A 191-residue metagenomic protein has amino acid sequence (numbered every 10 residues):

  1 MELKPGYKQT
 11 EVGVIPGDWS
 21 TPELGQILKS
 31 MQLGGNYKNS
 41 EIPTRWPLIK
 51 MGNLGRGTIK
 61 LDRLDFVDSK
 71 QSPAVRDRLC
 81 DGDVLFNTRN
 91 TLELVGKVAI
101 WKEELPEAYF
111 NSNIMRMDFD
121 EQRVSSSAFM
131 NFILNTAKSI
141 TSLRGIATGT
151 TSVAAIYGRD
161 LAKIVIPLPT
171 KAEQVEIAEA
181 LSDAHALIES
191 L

Functional and structural regions predicted by a protein language model:
L3-K8, E107-M115, S125, R144 (+1 more regions): A short glycine-rich beta-alpha junction/loop motif
K4-L33, K163, L168-A172: Non-catalytic DNA-recognition/assembly elements of restriction-modification systems
Y7-Q9, E23-K38, G52-F86: Sequence-specific dsDNA recognition surfaces
V12-G13, I166-L191: A structural feature that tracks compact, well-ordered secondary-structure segments with a strong bias toward
R45, R63, N111-N113: A generic structural signal for short beta-strands and their flanking turns/coil linkers
K50-M51, D68-N135, Y157-G158: A short beta-sheet element
